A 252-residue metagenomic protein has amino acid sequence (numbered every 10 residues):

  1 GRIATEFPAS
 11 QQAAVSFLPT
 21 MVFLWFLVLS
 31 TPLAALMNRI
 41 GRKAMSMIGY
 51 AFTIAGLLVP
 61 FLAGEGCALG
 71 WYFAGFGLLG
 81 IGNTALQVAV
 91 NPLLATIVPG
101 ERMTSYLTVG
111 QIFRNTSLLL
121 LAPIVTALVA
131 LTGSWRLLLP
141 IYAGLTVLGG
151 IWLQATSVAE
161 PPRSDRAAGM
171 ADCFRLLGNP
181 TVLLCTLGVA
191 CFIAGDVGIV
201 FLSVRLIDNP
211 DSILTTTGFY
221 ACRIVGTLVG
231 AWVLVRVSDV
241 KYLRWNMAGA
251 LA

Functional and structural regions predicted by a protein language model:
F17-A35, T217-G230: Central cavity-lining transmembrane alpha-helices of secondary-active solute carriers, predominantly the Major
A51-G66, G249-A252: C-terminal ends and interior cores of transmembrane alpha-helices in multi-pass membrane transporters/permeases
G75-I112: Cytoplasmic helix-loop-helix junction between adjacent transmembrane helices in 12-TM secondary transporters
V109-P161: Helix-loop-helix hairpin linking two adjacent transmembrane segments in secondary transporters
P161-C185: Juxtamembrane intracellular "pre-TM" segments in multi-pass secondary transporters
G178-I224: Extracytoplasmic gate region of multi-pass secondary transporters
V240-A252: C-terminal transmembrane helical hairpin of 12-TM major facilitator-type secondary transporters
